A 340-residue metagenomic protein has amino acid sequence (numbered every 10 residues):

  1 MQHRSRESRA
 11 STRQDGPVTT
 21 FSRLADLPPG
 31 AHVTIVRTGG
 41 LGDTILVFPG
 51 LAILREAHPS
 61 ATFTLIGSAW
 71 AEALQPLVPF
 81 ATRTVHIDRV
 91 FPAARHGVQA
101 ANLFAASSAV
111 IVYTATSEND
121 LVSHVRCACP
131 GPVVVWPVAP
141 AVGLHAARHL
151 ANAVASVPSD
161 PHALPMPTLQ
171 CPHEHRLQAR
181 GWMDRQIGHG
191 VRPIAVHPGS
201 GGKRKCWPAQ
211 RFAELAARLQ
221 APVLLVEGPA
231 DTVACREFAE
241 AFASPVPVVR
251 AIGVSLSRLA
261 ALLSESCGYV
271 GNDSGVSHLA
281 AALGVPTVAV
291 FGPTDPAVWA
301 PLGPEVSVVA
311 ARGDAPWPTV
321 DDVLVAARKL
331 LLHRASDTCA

Functional and structural regions predicted by a protein language model:
M1-A340: Catalytic machinery of carbohydrate-active enzymes, primarily nucleotide-sugar-dependent glycosyltransferases
